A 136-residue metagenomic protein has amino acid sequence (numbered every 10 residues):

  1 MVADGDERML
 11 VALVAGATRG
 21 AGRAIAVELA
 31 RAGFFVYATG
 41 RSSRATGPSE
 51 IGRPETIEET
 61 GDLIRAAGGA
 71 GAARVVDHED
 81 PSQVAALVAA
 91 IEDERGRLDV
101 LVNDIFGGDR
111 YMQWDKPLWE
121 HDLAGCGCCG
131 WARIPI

Functional and structural regions predicted by a protein language model:
V2-R95, F106-G125: Short-chain dehydrogenase/reductase
L98: Conserved catalytic-core element of eukaryotic-like protein kinases
I134-P135: Ankyrin-repeat alpha-helix packing hotspot
